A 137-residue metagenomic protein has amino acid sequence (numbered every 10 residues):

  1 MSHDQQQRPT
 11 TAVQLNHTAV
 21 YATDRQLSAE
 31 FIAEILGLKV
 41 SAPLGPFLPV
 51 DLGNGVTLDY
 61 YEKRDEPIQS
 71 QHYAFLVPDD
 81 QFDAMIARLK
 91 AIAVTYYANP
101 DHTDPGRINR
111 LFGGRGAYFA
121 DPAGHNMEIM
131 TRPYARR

Functional and structural regions predicted by a protein language model:
M1-Q26, Y73, R132-R137: N-terminal beta-strand motif that seeds the catalytic metal site of vicinal oxygen chelate
A12-Q14, E66-S70, R110-L111: Short glycine-enriched loop/turn motifs at secondary-structure junctions
H17-A19, P49, H72-A74, G116-Y118: Short aromatic/hydrophobic contact patches that present stacked aromatics for nucleic-acid/ligand binding
D24-K39: Amphipathic alpha-helical segments
G37-P43, V94-A98: Short secondary-structure junctions
K39-Q71, F75-D79, M127-T131: Conserved short beta-strand elements that form part of the metal-binding/catalytic scaffold of enzyme active sites
F75-P122, N126, Y134-R137: Vicinal oxygen chelate
